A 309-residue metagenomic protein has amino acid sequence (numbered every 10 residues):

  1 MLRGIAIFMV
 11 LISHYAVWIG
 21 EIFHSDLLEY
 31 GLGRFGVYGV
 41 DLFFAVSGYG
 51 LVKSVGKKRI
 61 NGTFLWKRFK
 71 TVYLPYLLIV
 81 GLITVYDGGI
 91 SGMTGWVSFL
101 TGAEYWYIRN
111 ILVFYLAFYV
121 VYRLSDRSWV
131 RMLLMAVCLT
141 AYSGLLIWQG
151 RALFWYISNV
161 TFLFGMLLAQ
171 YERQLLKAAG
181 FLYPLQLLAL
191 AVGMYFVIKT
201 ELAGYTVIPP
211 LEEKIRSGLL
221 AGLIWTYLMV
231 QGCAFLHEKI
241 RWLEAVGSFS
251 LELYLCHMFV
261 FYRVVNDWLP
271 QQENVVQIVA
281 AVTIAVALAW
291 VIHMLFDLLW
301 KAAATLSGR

Functional and structural regions predicted by a protein language model:
M1-I5, R127-V130: N-terminal membrane topogenic signal
R3-A6, G33-F44, L51-Y105, R109-F114 (+3 more regions): Transmembrane alpha-helical segments and their boundary/interface "anchor" motifs in multi-pass integral membrane
F8-E21: Alpha-helical transmembrane segments of multi-pass membrane proteins
S13, I79-D87, M194-K199: C-terminal TM-helix exit segments that contain a strictly Trp-centered aromatic cap at the helix terminus
E21-E29, I90-F99, E201-L211, N266-Q271: Membrane-interface helix termini and inter-helical loops of multi-pass transporters
Y49-G56, F114, F118-R123, T161-Q174 (+5 more regions): Hydrophobic transmembrane alpha-helices
A141, I147-W148, W155-F164, Q170-E252 (+2 more regions): Alpha-helical transmembrane segments and terminal signal-anchor/GPI-anchor hydrophobic tails, characterized by long
D297-R309: Membrane-proximal cytoplasmic C-terminal regulatory module of class A 7TM GPCRs
